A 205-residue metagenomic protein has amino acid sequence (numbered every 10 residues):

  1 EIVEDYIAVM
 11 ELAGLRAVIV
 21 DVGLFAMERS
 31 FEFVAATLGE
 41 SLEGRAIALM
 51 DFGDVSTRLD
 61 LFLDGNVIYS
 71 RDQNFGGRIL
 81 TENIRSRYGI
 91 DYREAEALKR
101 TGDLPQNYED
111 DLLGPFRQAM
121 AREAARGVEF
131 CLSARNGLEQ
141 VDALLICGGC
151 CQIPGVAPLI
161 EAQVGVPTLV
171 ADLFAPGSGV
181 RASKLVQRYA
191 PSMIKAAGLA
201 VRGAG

Functional and structural regions predicted by a protein language model:
E1-G205: Hydrophobic/aromatic-enriched cytosolic interaction surfaces used to assemble or bind macromolecules
